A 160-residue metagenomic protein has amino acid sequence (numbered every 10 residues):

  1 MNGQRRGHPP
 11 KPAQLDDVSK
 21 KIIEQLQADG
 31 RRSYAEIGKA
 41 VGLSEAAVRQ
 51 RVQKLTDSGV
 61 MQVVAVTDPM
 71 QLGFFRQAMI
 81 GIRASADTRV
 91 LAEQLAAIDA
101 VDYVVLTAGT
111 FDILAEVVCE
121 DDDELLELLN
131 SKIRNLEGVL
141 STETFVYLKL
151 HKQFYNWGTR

Functional and structural regions predicted by a protein language model:
M1-R160: A compositional/biophysical signature of low hydrophobicity enriched in polar/charged and small residues
